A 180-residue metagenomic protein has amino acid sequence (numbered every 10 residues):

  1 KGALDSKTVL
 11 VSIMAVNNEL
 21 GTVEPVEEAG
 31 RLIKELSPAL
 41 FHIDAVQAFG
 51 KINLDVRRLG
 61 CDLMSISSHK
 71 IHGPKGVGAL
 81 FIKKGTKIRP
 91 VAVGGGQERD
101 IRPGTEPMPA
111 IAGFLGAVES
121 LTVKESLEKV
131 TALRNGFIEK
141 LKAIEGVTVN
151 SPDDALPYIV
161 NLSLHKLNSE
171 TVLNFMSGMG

Functional and structural regions predicted by a protein language model:
K1-G180: Pyridoxal 5′-phosphate
